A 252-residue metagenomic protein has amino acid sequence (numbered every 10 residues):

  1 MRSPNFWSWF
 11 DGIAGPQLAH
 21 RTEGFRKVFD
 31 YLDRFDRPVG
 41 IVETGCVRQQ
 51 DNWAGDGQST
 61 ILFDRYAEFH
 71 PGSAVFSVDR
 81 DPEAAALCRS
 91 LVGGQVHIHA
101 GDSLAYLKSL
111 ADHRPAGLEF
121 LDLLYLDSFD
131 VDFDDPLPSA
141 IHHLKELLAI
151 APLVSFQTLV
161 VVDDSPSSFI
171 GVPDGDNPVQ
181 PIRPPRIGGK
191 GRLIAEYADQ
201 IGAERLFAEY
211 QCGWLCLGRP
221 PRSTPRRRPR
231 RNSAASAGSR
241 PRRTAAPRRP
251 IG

Functional and structural regions predicted by a protein language model:
R2-P38: Class I SAM-dependent methyltransferase Rossmann-like catalytic core, especially the SAM/SAH-binding loop
G12-Q17, D130-A235: C-terminal substrate-binding/active-site "lid" region of AdoMet-derived donor-dependent transferases
R26-L104: SAM cofactor-binding core of SAM-dependent methyltransferases, primarily the Rossmann-like beta-alpha-beta module
L32, Y106-L118: Short amphipathic alpha-helix with an adjacent loop that forms part of the alpha/beta core around
V39, F120-D122, T158: Conserved acidic residues
V42-T44, V78, G101, L124-S128 (+1 more regions): Active-site flanking residues adjacent to catalytic metal/cofactor-binding acidic residues
P115-S128, D132: Short SAM/SAH-binding signature in class I
R228-G252: Boundary detector for helix-to-coil junctions that initiate low-complexity/charged tails
